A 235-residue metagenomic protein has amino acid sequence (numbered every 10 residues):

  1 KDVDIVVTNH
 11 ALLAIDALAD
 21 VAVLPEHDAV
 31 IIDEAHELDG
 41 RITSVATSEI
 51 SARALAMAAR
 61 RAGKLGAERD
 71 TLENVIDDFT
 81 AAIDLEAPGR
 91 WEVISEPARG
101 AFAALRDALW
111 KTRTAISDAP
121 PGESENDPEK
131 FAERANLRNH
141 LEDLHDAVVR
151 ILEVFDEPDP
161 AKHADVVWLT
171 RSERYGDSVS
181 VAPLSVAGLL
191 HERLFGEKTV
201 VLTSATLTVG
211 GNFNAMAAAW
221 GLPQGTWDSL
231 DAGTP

Functional and structural regions predicted by a protein language model:
K1-P235: ASCE RecA-like P-loop NTPase motor cores that couple ATP hydrolysis to mechanical translocation on nucleic acids
